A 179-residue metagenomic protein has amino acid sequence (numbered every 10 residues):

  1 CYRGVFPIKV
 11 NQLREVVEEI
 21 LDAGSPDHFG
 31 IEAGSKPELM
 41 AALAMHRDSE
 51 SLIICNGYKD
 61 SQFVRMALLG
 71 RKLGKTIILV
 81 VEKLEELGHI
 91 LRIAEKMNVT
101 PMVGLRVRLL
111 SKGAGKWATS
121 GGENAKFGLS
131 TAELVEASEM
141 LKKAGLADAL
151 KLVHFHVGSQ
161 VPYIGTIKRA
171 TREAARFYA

Functional and structural regions predicted by a protein language model:
R3-A179: Active-site-proximal beta-alpha core segment in soluble small-molecule metabolic enzymes
